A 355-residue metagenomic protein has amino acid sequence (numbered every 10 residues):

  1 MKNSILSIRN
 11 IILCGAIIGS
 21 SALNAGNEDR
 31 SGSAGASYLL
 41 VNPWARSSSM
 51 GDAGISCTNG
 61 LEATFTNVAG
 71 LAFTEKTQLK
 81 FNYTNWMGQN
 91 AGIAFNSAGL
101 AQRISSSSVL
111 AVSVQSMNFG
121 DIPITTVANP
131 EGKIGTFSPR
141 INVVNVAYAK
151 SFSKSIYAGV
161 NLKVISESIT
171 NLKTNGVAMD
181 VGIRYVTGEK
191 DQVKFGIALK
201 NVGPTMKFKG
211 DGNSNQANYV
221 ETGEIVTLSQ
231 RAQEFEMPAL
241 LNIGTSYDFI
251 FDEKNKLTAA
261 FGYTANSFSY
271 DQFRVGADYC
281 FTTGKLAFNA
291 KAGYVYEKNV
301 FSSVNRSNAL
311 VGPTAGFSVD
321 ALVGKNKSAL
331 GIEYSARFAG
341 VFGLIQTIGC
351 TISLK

Functional and structural regions predicted by a protein language model:
K2-I12: Bacterial N-terminal signal peptides that target proteins for export
G15-N24: Hydrophobic h-region of N-terminal signal peptides that target proteins for export in Gram-negative bacteria
A25-K355: Subset of outer-membrane beta-barrel
